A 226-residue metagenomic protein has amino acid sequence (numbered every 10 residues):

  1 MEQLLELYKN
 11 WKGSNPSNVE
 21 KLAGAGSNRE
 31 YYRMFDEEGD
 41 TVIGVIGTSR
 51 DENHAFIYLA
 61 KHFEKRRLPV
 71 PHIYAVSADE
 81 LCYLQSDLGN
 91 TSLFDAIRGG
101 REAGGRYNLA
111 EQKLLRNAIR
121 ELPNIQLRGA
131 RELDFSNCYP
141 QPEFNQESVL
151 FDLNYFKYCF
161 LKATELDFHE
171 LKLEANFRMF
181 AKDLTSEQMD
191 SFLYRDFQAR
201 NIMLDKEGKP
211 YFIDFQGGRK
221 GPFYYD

Functional and structural regions predicted by a protein language model:
L4, Y8-W11, A130-P142, E147 (+1 more regions): An alpha-helical support segment within catalytic cores of ATP-dependent transferases
Y8-S17, R66-L68: Short secondary-structure junctions
S14-F35: ATP-binding glycine-rich phosphate-binding loop
G26, Y83, L88, S92 (+5 more regions): Generic alpha-helical secondary structure signal
N28-E30, R67-P69, L184-F192: A short helix-loop-beta-strand connector motif used in the catalytic cores of GNAT acetyltransferases and, in some
Y32-F151, K162: ATP-binding pocket architecture of kinase catalytic cores
G39-D40, E80-L81, Q188-D190, E207-G208: Conserved catalytic motifs of the protein kinase core domain
N154, Y158-C159, S191-F192, Q198 (+1 more regions): Active-site Asp-x-Gly
